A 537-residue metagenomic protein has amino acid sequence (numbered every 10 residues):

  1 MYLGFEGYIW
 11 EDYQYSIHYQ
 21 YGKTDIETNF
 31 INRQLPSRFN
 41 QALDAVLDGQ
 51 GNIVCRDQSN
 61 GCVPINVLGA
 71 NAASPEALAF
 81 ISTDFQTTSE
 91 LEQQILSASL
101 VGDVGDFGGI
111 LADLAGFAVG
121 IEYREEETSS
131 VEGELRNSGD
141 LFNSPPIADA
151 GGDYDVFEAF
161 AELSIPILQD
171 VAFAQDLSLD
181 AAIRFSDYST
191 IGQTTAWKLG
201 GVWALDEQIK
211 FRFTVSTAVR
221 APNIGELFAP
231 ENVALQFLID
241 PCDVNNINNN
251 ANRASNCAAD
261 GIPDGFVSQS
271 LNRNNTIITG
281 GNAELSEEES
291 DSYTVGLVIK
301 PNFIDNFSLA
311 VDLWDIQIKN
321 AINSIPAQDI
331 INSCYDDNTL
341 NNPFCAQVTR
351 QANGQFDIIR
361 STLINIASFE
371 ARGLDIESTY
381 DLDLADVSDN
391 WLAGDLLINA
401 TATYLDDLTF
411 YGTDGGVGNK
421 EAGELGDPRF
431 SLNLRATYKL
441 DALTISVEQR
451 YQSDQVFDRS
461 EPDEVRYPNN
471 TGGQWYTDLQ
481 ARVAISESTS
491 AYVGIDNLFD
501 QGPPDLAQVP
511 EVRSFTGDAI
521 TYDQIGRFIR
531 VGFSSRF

Functional and structural regions predicted by a protein language model:
M1-F157, S216-E287, D312-D375, G423: Surface-exposed, low-complexity loop segments enriched in small/polar and acidic residues
M1-L3, E92-L100, F157-I165, T195-G201 (+8 more regions): Hydrophobic, lipid-facing positions within transmembrane beta-strands of outer-membrane proteins
Y8-Q14, G105-A115, L168-L177, Q208 (+5 more regions): Short loop/turn motifs that connect adjacent beta-strands in outer-membrane beta-barrel proteins
E11, Y15-I17, A115-I121, A159 (+12 more regions): Transmembrane beta-strands of outer-membrane beta-barrel proteins
Q14-Y15, T24-F30, T128-E132, T190-Q193 (+9 more regions): Outer-membrane beta-barrel proteins
Y21-E27, V104, Y123-S129, I167 (+12 more regions): Transmembrane beta-strands of outer-membrane beta-barrel pores
L179, S308-R459: Gram-negative outer-membrane beta-barrel transporters
K319, D406, R450-E461, R482-F537: C-terminal beta-signal and adjacent terminal beta-strands/loops of Gram-negative outer-membrane beta-barrel proteins
